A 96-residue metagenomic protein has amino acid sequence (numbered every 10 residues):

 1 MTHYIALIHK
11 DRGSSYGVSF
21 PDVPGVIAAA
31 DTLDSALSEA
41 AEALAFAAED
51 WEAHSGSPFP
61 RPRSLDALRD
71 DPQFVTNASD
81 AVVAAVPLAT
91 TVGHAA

Functional and structural regions predicted by a protein language model:
M1-T2, L7-H9, G13, T32-L33: Mixed-charge, polar/low-complexity N-terminal
M1-Y4, E39-A96: Short, charged, surface-exposed hinge/linker loops at domain edges that act as mobile lids or interdomain connectors
T2-Y4, Y16-S19, A29, A47: Broad hydrophobic/π-residue packing in well-ordered secondary structure
I8-P24: Short aromatic-glycine-(Arg/Gly/Cys) micro-motifs in beta-strand/loop hairpins
S15-G17, I27, G93-A95: Intrinsically disordered, low-complexity acidic/polar segments
G17-S19, A36, A40: Generic alpha-helical hydrophobic packing signal
P24-S35: A short, exposed loop/beta-hairpin motif centered on an aromatic-Gly-Thr core
